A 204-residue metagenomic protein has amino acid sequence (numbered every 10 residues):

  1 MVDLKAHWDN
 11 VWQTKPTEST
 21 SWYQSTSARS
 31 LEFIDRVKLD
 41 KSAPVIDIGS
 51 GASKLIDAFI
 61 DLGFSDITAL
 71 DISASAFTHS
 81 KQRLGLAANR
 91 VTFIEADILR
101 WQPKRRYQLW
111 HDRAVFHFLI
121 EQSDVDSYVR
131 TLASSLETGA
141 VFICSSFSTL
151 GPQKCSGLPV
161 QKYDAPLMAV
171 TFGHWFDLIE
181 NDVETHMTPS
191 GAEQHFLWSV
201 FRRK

Functional and structural regions predicted by a protein language model:
M1-R105, L119-T131, V141-K204: Class I (Rossmann-like) S-adenosyl-L-methionine-dependent methyltransferase catalytic domain, capturing the SAM-binding
Q108: Conserved acidic residues
H111: A conserved beta-strand element that flanks and buttresses the S-adenosyl-L-methionine
A114-F118: Short catalytic micro-motifs in class I SAM-dependent methyltransferases
S134-E137: Short, conserved loop/helix-junction motifs that constitute active-site signature segments in enzyme catalytic cores
